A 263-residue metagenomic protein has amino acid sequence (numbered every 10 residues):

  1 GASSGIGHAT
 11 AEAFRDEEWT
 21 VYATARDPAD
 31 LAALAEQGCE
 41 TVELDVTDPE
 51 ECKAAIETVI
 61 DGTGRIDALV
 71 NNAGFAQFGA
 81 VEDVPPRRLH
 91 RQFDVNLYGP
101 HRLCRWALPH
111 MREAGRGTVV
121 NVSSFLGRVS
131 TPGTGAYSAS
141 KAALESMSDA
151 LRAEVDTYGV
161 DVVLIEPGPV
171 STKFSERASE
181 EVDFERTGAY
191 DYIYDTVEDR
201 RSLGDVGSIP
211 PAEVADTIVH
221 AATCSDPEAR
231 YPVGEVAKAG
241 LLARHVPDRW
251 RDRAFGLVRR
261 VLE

Functional and structural regions predicted by a protein language model:
S3-S4: Conserved glycine-rich cofactor-binding loop
L44-A54, P86-R87: The beta1-alpha1 cofactor-binding region of Rossmann-like NAD(H)/NADP(H)-dependent oxidoreductases
A80-V81, R88-H90: Substrate-binding pocket helix/loop in short-chain dehydrogenase/reductase
C104, S140-A143: Active-site helix of classical SDR
C104-R105, D149: A short, exposed helix-loop element centered on a Lys and neighboring polar residues
S124: Residue(s) in the substrate-gating loop at a strand-loop-helix junction that position the organic substrate next
D156-D205: C-terminal beta-strand-loop-alpha-helix "lid" module of Rossmann-like NAD(P)-dependent dehydrogenases
